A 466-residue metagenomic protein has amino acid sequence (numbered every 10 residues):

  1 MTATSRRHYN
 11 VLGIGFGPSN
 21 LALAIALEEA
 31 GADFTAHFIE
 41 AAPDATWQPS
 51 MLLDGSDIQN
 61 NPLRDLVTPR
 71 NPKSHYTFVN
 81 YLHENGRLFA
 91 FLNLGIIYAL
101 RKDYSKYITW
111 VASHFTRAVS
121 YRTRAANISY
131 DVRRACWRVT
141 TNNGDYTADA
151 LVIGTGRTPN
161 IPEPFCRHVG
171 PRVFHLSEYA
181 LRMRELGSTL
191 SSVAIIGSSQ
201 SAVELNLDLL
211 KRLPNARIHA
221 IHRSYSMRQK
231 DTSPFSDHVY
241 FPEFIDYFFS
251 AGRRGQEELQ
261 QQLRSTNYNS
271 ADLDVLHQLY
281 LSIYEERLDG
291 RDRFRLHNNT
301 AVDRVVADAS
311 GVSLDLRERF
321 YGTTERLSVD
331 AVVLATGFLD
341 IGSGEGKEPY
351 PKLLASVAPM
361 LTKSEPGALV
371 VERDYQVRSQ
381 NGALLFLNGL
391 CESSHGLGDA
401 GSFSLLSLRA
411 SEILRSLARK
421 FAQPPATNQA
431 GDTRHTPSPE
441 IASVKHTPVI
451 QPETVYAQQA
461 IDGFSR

Functional and structural regions predicted by a protein language model:
M1-P43, F91-Q200, E204-Y225, Q229-R466: Flavin (primarily FAD) cofactor-binding/catalytic cores of flavoenzymes
W47-G55: N-terminal beta-loop-helix "entrance" segment that forms/cooperates in small-molecule cofactor or anionic ligand
D57-A90, Y247-A251, G255-Q256: Flavin (FAD/FMN) cofactor-binding and adjacent substrate-gating region of FAD-dependent oxidoreductase domains
